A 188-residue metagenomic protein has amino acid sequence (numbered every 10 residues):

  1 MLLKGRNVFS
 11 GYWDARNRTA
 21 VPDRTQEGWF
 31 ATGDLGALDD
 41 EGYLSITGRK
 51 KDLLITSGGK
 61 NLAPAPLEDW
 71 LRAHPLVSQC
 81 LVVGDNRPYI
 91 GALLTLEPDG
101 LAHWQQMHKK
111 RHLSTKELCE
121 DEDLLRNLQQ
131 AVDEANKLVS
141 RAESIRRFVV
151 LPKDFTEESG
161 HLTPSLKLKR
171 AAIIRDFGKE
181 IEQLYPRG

Functional and structural regions predicted by a protein language model:
M1-T56, A73: Conserved ATP-binding/catalytic segment of the ANL
V8, Y43-R72, A102-D121, R141-I145 (+2 more regions): Adenylate-forming
G11, A15, L35, W70 (+3 more regions): Generic, well-ordered alpha-helical scaffold segments in large soluble proteins
T32, G42, E68, S78-L81 (+1 more regions): Generic recognition of flexible, low-complexity loop/linker segments
L35, D40, H74-D99: C-terminal boundary motif of the adenylate-forming
L54, Q79-L81, P88, D133-G188: Conserved C-terminal "lid"/linker of ANL adenylate-forming enzymes
